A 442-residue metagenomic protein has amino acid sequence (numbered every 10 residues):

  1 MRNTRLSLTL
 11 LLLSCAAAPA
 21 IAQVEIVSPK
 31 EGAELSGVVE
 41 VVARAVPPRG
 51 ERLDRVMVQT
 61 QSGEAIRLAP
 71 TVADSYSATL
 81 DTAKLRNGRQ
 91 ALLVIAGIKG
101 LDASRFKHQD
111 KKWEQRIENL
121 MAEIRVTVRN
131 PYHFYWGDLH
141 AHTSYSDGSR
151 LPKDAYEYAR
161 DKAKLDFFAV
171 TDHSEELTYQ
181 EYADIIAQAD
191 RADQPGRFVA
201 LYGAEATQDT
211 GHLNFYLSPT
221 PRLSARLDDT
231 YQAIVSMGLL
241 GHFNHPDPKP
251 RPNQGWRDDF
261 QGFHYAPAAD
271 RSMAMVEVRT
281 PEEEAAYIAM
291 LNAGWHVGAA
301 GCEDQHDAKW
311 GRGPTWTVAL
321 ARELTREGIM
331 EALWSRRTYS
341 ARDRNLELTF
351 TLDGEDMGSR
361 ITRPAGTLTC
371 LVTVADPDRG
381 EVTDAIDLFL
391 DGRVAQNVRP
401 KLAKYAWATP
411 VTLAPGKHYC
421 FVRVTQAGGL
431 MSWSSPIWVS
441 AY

Functional and structural regions predicted by a protein language model:
S7-A17: Bacterial N-terminal signal peptides
A22-V27, L348-T349: Proline-enriched interdomain boundary motifs that mark the N-terminal boundary and often initiate the first structured
E40-P48, L371-P377: Short edge beta-strand/loop segments characteristic of extracellular beta-sandwich folds
A43, V94-I95, V422: Hydrophobic/tyrosine-rich beta-strand signature of extracellular beta-sandwich/beta-rich modules, prominently
R49-V58, R379-I386: Solvent-exposed loop/turn segments flanking beta-strands in beta-repeat/beta-sandwich domains
Q61-A73, G392-A403: Solvent-exposed serine/threonine-rich low-complexity stretches and specific carbohydrate-binding patches
A78-K84, T409-A414: Short, hydrophobic beta-strand segments
R89, L101-Y442: Extended, charged catalytic domains and RNA/DNA-binding interfaces, predominantly in divalent-metal-using enzymes
